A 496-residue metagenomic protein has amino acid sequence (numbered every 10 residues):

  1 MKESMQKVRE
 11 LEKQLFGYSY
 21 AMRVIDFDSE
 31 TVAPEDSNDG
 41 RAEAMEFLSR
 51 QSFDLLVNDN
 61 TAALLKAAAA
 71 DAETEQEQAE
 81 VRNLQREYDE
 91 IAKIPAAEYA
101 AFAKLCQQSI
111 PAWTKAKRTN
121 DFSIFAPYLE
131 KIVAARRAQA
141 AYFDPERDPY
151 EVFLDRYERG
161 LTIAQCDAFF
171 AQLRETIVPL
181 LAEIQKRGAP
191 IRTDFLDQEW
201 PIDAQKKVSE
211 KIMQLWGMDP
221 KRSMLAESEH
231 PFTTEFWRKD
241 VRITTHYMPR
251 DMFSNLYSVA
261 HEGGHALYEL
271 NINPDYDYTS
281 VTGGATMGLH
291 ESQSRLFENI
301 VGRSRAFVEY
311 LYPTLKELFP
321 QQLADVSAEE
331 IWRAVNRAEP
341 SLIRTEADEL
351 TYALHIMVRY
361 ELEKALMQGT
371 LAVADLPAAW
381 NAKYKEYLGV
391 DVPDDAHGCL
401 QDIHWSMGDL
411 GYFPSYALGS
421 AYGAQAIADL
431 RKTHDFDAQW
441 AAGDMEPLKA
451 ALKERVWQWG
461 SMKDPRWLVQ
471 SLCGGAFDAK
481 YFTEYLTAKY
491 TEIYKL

Functional and structural regions predicted by a protein language model:
M1-Q6, R23, D36, G40 (+3 more regions): C-terminal, non-catalytic "cap/extension" segments appended to globular domains
M1-R159, M462, T487-L496: A well-structured
G40, E98-A101, Y128, F169 (+12 more regions): Secondary-structure capping and boundary motifs in well-ordered enzyme cores
F102-M252: Contiguous, non-catalytic segments that form substrate-binding/exosite surfaces or channel walls
F170, R174, I202-K206, I212 (+5 more regions): All-alpha helical catalytic cores of prenyl diphosphate-utilizing isoprenoid enzymes
P220-R222, D275-T279, R303-P313, V373-A374 (+1 more regions): Acidic/polar loop patches that form or flank catalytic/metal-binding clefts of enzymes that bind anionic ligands
S254-N273, E291-E298: Active-site recognition of the HExxH zinc-binding catalytic motif
G283-A324: Post-HExxH zinc-binding segment in Zn-dependent metallohydrolases
